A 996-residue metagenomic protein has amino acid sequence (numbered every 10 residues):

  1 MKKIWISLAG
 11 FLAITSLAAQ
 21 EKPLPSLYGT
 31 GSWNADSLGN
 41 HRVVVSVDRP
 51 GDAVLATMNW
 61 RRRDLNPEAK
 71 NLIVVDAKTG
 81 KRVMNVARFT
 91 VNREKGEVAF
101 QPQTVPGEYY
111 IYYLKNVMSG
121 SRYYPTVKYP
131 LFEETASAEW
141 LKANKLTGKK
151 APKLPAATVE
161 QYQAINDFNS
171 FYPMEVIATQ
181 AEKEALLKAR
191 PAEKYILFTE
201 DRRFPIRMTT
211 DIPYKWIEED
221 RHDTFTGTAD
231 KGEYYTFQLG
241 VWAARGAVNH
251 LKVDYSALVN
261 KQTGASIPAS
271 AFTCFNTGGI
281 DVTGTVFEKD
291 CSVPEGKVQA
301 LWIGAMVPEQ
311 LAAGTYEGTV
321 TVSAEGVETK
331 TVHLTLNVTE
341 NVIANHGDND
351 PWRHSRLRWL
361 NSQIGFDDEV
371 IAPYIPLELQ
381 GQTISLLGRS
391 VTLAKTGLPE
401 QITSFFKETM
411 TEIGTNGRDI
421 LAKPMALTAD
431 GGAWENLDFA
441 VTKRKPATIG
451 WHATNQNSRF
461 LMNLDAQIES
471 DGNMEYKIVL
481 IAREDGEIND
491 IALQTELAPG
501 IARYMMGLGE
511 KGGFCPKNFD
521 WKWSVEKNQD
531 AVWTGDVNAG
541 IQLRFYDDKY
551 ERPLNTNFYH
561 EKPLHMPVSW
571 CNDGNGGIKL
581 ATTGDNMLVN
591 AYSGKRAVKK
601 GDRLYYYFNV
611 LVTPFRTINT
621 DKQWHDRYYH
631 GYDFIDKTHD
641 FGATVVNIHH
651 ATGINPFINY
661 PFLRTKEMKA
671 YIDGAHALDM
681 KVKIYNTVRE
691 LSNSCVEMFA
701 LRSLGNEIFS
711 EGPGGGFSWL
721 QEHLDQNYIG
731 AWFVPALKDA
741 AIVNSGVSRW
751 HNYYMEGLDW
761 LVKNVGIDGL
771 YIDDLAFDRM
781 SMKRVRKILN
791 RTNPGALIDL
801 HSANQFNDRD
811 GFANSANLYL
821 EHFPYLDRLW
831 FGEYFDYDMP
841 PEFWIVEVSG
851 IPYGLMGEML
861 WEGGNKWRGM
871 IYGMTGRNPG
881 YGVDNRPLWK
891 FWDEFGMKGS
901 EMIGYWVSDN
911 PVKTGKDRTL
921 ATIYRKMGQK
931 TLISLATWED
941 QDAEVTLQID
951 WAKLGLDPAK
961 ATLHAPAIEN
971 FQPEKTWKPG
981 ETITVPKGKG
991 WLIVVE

Functional and structural regions predicted by a protein language model:
Q20-W216, R221-L311: Alpha-mannosidase-like glycoside hydrolase catalytic domains involved in N-glycan trimming, generalizing to other
S26-R62, W533, I541-R544, K913-L956: Carbohydrate-binding surface patches
T104, E295, K330-T331, T442-T448 (+9 more regions): Conserved structural scaffold segments of CAZyme catalytic domains across common CAZy folds
T104-V117, E974-E996: C-terminal beta-strand-rich structural cap/linker in extracellular carbohydrate-active enzymes
V127-P155, T335-L398, Y605-P661, T665 (+1 more regions): An acidic-aromatic substrate-binding cleft motif
L141-K142, G148-Q163, G278-S292, W302-E309 (+2 more regions): Beta-strand/loop-rich accessory regions of lumenal/periplasmic or secreted enzymes, predominantly carbohydrate-active
G601, R786-N790, P794-T962, K989: Active-site-proximal substrate-binding groove within the catalytic cores of carbohydrate-active enzymes
I684, V688-V765: Active-site-adjacent "subsite" loops/lids of carbohydrate-active enzymes
